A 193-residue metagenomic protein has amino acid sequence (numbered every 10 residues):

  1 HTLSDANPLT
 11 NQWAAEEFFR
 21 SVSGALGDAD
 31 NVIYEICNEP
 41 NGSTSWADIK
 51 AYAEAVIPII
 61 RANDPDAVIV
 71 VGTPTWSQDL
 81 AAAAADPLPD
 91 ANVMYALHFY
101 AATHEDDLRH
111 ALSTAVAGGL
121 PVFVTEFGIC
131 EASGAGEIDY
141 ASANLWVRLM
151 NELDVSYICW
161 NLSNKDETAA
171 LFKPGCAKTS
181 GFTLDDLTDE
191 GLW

Functional and structural regions predicted by a protein language model:
H1-P8: Aromatic-lined carbohydrate-binding surfaces of glycoside hydrolases
N11-I33, C37-K165, A169-W193: Extracellular glycoside hydrolase catalytic/binding regions
